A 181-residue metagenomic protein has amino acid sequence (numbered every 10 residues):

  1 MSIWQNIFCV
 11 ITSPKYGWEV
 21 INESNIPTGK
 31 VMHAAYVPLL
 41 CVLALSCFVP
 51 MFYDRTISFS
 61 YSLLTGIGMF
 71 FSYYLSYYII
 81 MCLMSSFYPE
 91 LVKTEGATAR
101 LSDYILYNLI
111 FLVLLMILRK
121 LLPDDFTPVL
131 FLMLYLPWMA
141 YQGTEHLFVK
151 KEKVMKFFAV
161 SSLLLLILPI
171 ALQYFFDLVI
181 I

Functional and structural regions predicted by a protein language model:
M1-S2, L132: Generic detector of short alpha-helix boundary/capping microenvironments and adjacent low-complexity segments
S2-G96: Selected alpha-helical membrane-embedding segments in polytopic membrane proteins
P38, S76, P137, I180-I181: Intrinsically disordered, low-complexity regions enriched in small/polar residues
L43, F52-Y53, L136, L178-I181: Short, intrinsically disordered/low-complexity patches at protein termini and at juxtamembrane boundaries
T56-Y61, P123-T127, I181: Membrane-helix interface and helix-disruption motif detector
S85-F87, L91-I170: Hydrophobic alpha-helical transmembrane segments and adjacent short intramembrane/lumenal linkers of inner/organellar
L168-I181: Juxtamembrane boundary at the C-terminal end of a transmembrane helix
